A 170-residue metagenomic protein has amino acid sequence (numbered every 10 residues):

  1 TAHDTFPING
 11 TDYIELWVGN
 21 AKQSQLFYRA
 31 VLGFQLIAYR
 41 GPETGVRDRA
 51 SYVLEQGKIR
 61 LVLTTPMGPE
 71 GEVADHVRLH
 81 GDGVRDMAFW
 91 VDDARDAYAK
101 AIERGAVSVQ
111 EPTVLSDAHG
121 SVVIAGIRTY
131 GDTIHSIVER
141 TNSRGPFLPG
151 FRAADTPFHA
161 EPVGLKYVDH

Functional and structural regions predicted by a protein language model:
T1, E72-V73: Short, flexible segments with low predicted structural confidence
T1-P7, R60-T65, F89-H170: Vicinal oxygen chelate
F6-N9, E15-R60, E103-R104, E111-A118 (+1 more regions): Core segments of cupin and vicinal oxygen chelate
T11-W17, F34, L54, L61-L63 (+4 more regions): Short, structured motif recognition centered on aromatic/hydrophobic residues
Q23, P69-G71, P157-F158: Short hydrophobic/aromatic-rich motifs at helix boundaries and adjacent loops
Y28, H80-D82, M87-F89: Hydrophobic alpha-helical bundles that form the membrane domains of multi-pass transporters
T65-G68, A74-H80: Donor-sugar nucleotide-binding helix/loop cap in glycosyltransferases
